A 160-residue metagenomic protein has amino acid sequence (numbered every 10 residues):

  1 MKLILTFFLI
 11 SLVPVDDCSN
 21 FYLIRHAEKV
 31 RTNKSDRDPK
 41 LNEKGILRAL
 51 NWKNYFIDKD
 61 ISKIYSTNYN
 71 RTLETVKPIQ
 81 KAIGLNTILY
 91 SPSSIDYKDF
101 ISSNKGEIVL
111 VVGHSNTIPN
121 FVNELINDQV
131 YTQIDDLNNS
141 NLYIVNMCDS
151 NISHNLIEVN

Functional and structural regions predicted by a protein language model:
L3-L12: Sec-dependent N-terminal signal peptides
V13-D17: Sec/Tat signal peptide C-region and signal peptidase I cleavage site
C18-S103, I118-E124, D128-N160: Active-site-proximal alpha-helix that buttresses catalytic centers in soluble enzyme cores
F21, K105-G113: Generic beta-sheet signal
